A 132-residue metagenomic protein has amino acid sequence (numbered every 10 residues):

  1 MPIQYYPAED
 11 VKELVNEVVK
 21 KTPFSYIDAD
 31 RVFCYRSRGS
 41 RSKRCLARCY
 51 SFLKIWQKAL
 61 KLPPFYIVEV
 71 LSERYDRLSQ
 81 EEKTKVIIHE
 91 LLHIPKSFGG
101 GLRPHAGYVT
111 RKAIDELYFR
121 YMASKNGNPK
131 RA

Functional and structural regions predicted by a protein language model:
M1-E81, S97-A132: Metalloprotease/metallohydrolase-associated module, dominated by Zn2+-dependent proteases
K85-S97: Active-site recognition of the HExxH zinc-binding catalytic motif
